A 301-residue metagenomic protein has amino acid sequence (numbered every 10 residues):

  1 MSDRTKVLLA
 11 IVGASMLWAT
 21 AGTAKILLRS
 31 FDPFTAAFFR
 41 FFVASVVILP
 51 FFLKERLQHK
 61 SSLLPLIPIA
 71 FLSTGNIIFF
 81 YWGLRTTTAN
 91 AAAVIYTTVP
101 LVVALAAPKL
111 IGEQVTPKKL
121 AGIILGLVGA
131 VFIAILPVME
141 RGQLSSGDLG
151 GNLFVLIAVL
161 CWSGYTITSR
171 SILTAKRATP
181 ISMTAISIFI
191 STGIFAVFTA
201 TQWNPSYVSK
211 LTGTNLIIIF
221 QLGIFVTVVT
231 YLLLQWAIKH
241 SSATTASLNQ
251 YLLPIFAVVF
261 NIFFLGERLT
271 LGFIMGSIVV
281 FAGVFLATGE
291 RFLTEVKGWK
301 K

Functional and structural regions predicted by a protein language model:
M1-F38, F71, F79, R141-S171 (+2 more regions): Glycine-/small-residue-enriched transmembrane alpha-helix faces in small-molecule transporters and effluxers
M1-V12, L101-L160, S277-K301: Juxtamembrane helix-loop boundary signature in multi-pass membrane transporters
T5-A10, T35-P50, G122-V128, G150-I157 (+2 more regions): Hydrophobic alpha-helical transmembrane segments of multi-pass integral membrane proteins, especially transporters
T20-G22, F52-Y96, F132, G223-S241: Specific transmembrane alpha-helical segments of multi-pass solute transporters/efflux pumps, especially DMT/EamA
T23, V43-H59, A130-S145, I190-G213 (+2 more regions): Membrane-interface helix-cap regions at the ends of transmembrane helices in multi-pass membrane proteins
L27-L28, A36, R40, G83 (+7 more regions): Hydrophobic/aromatic residues within transmembrane alpha-helices of multi-pass small-molecule transporters
F39, A92-T98, T168-T192, G223-F263: Helix-helix packing/entry segments at the starts of transmembrane helices
L49-R56, V99-I124, P254-M275: C-terminal transmembrane-helix exit sites in multi-pass transporters
